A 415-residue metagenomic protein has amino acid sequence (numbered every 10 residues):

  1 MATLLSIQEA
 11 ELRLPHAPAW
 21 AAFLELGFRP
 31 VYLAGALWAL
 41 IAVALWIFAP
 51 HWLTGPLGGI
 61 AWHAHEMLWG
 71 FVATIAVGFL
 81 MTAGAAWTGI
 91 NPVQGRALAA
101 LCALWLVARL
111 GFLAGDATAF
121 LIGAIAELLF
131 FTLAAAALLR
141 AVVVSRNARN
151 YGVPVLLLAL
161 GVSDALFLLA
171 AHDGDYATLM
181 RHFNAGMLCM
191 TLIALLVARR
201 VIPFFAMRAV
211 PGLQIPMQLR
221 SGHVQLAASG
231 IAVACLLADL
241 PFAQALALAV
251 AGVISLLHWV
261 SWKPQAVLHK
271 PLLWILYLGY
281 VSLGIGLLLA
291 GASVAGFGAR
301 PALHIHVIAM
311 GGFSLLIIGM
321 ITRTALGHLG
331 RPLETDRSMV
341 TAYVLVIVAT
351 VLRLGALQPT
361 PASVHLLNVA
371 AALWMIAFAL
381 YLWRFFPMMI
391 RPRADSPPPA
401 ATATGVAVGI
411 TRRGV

Functional and structural regions predicted by a protein language model:
M1-V415: Hydrophobic alpha-helical transmembrane segments of multi-pass integral membrane proteins
